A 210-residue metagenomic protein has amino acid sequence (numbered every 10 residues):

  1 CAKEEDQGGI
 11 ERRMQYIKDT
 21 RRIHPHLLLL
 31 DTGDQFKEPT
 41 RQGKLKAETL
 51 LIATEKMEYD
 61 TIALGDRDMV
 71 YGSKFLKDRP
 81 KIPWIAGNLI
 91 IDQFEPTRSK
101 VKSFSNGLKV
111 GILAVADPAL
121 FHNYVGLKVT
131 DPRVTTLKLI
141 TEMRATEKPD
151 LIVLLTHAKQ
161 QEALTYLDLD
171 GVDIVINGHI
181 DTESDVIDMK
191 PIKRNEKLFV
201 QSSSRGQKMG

Functional and structural regions predicted by a protein language model:
C1-G210: Acidic, metal/ion-coordinating pockets
